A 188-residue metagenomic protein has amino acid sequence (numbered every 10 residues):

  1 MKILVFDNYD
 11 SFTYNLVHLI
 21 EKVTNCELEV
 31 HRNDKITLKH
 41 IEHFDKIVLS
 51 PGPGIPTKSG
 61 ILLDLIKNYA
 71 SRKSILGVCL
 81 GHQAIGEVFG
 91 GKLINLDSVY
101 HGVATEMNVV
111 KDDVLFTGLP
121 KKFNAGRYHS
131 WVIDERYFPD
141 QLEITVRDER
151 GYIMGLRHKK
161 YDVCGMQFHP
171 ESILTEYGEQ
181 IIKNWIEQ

Functional and structural regions predicted by a protein language model:
M1-S71, L80, E176-Y177, K183-Q188: N-terminal beta1-alpha1 cap of cysteine-dependent amidohydrolase-like domains
V5, G126-R127, Q167: Short beta-strand segments
C26, H43, L76-V78, H101-T105 (+2 more regions): A generic structural signal for short beta-strands and their flanking turns/coil linkers
E27-V30, L93, I144: Generic structural signal for residues in well-ordered beta-strands
F44-D113, T117, I182: Cysteine-nucleophile active-site neighborhood
C79, H129, H169: Histidine-centered divalent metal-coordination motifs
D113-K160: Catalytic beta-strand/loop cores that center a nucleophilic Ser/Cys/Thr and support acyl-enzyme chemistry
E143-R157, D162-Q188: C-terminal and late-domain segments of enzyme folds
